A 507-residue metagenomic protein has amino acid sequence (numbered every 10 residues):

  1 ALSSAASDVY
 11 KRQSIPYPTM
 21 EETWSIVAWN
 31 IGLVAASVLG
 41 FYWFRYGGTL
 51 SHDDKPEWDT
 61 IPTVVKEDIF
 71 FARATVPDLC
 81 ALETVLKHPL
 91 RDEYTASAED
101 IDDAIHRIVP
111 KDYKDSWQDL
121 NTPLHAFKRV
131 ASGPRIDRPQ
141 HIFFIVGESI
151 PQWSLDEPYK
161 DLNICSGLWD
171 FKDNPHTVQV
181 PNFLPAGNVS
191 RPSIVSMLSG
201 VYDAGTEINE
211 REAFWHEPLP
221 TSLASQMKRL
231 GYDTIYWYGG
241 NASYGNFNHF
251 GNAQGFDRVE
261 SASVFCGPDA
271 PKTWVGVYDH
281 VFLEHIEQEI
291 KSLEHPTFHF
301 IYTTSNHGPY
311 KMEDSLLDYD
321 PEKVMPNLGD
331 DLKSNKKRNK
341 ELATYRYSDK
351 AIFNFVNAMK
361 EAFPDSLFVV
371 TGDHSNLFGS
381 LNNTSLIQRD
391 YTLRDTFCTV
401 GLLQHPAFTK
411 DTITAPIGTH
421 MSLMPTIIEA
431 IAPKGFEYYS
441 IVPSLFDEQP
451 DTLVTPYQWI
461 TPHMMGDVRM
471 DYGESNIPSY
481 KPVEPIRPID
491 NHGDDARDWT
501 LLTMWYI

Functional and structural regions predicted by a protein language model:
A1-Q13: Single conserved hydrophobic/aromatic residue that forms the stacking wall/gate of nucleotide- or nucleobase-binding
S4, D78-Y94, Y472-I477, W499-Y506: Juxtamembrane/interfacial segments around transmembrane helices
I15-A36: Membrane-interfacial entry segments at the cytosolic side of transmembrane helices
M20, E67-D68, R138, F363: Residue-level detector of transmembrane insertion/anchoring sites
V34-R129: Membrane-interface segments at or immediately adjacent to transmembrane helices that form the boundary between
K114-I507: Solvent-exposed soluble domains appended to multi-pass membrane proteins
